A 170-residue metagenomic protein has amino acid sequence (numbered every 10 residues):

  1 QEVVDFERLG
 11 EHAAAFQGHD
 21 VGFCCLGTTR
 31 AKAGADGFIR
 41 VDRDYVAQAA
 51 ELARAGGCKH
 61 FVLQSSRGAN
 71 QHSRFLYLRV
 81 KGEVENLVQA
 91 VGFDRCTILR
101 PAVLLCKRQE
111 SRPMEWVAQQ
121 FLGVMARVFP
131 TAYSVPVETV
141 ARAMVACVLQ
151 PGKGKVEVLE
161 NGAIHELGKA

Functional and structural regions predicted by a protein language model:
Q1-A55: NAD(P)H-binding glycine-rich loop region in Rossmannoid oxidoreductase-like domains and their noncatalytic homologs
L9, A31, A69, L104-C106: Active-site loop signature of alpha/beta-hydrolase-fold enzymes
V21, C25, K59-H60, S111-W116: Short, flexible segments with low predicted structural confidence
C25-L26, F61-R67, L99-P101: SDR active-site strand-loop-helix element
A31-A33, C58, Q64-S66: N-terminal Rossmann-like NAD(P)+-binding domain of SDR-like oxidoreductases, especially those catalyzing
R43-D44, K59, E83: Conserved internal alpha-helix in NAD(P)-dependent oxidoreductase domains
G56-H60, G92-D94: A short helix->loop->beta-strand "cap" motif at the edges of active sites that frequently abuts
Q71-A170: Oxidoreductase cofactor-interface core, primarily capturing Rossmann-like NAD(P)-dependent enzymes
